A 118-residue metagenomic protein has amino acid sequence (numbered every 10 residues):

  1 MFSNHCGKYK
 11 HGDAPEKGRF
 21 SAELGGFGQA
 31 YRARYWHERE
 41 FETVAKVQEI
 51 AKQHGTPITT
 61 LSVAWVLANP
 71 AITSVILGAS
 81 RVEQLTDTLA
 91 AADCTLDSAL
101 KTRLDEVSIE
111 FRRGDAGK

Functional and structural regions predicted by a protein language model:
M1-E49, D115-K118: Glycine-rich, positively charged active-site loop/lid region within alpha/beta enzyme cores that binds and organizes
N4-H5, N69, D105: Detector for Asparagine
A33-D93: Conserved short secondary-structure transition element at the edge of the structured enzyme core that lines
V82, A90, T95-K118: Extended hydrophobic/aromatic segments used for targeting, binding, or gating
